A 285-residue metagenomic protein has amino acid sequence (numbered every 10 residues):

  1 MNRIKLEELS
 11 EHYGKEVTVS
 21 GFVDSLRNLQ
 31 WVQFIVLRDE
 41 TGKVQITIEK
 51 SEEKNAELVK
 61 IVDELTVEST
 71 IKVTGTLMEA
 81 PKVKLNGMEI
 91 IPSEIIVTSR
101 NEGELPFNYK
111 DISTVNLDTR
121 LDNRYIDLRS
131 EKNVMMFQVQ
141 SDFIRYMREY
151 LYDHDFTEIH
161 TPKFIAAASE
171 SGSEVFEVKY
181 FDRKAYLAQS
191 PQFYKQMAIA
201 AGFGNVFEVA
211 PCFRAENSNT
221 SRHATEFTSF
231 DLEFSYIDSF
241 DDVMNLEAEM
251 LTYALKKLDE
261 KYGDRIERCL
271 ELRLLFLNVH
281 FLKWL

Functional and structural regions predicted by a protein language model:
M1-L285: Class II aminoacyl-tRNA synthetase catalytic cores and aaRS-like
